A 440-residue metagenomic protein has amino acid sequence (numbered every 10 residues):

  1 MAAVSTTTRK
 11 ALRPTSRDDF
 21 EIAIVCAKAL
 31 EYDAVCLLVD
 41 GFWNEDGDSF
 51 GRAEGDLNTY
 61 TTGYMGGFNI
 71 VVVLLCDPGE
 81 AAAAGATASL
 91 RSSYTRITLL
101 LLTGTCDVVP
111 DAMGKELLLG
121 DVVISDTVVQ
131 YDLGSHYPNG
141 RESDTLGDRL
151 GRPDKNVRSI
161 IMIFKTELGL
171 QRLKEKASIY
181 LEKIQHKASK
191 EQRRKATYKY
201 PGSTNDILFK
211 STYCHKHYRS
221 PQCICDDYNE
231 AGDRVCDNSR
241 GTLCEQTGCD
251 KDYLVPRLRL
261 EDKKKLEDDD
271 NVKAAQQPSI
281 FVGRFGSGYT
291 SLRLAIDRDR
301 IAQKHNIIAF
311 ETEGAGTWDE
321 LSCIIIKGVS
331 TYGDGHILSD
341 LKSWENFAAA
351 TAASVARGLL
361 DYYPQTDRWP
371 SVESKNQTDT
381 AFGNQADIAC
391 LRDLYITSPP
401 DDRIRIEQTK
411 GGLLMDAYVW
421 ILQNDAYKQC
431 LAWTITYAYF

Functional and structural regions predicted by a protein language model:
A2-D379: Intrinsic-disorder/coil detector with helix-boundary
T6-R13, Q385-F440: N-terminal flanking helix/linker immediately upstream of nucleotide/cofactor-binding cores
